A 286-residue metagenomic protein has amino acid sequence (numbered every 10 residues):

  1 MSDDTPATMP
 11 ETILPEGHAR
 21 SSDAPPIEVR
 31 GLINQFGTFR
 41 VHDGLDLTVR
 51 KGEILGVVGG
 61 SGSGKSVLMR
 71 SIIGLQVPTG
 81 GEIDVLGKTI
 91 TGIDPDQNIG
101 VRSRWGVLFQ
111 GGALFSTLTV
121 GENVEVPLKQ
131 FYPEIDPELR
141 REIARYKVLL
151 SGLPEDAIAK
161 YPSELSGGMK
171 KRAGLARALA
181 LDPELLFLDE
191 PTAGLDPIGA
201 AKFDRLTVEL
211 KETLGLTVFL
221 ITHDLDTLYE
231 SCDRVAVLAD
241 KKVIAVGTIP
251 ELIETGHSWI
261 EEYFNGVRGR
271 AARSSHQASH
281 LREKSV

Functional and structural regions predicted by a protein language model:
I73: Helix-to-loop junction immediately C-terminal to a conserved catalytic motif
T89, P137-D156: Conserved ABC ATPase "signature" region
Y161-L165, M169: Conserved ABC ATPase signature
D182: Conserved catalytic motifs of ABC-family nucleotide-binding domains
L186-D189: Catalytic Walker B motif of ABC-type/P-loop ATPase nucleotide-binding domains
